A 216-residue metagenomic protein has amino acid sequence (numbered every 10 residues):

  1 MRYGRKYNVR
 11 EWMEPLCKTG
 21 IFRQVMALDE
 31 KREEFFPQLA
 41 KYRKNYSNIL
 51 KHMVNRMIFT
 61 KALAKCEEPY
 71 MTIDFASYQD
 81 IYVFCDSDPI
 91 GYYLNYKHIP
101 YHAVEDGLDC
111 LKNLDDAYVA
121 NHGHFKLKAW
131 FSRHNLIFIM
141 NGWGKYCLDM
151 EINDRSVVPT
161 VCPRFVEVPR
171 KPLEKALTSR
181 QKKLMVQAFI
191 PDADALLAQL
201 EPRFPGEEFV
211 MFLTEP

Functional and structural regions predicted by a protein language model:
M1-K18, A195-R203, E208-P216: N-terminal beta-strand-loop-alpha-helix module at the start of alpha/beta ligand-binding or catalytic domains
M1-M150: Active-site and donor-binding regions of nucleotide-sugar-utilizing enzymes
E105, L111-E208: A nucleotide-sugar donor-handling region in carbohydrate enzymes
